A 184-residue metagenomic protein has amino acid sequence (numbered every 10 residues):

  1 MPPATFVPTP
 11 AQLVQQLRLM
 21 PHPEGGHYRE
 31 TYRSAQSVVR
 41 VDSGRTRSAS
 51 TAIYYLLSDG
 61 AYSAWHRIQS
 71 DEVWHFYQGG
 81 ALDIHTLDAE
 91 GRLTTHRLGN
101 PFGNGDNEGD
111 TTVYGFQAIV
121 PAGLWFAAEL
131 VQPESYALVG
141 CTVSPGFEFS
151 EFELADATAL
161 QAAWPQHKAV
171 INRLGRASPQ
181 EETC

Functional and structural regions predicted by a protein language model:
P2-A118, A127-A128, E134-S135, P145-F147 (+1 more regions): Non-catalytic, conserved peripheral segments adjacent to functional cores
P121: Histidine-centered phosphotransfer motif of kinases
G140, E148-F152: N-terminal segments that mediate ammonia production and transfer in glutamine-dependent amidotransferase systems
